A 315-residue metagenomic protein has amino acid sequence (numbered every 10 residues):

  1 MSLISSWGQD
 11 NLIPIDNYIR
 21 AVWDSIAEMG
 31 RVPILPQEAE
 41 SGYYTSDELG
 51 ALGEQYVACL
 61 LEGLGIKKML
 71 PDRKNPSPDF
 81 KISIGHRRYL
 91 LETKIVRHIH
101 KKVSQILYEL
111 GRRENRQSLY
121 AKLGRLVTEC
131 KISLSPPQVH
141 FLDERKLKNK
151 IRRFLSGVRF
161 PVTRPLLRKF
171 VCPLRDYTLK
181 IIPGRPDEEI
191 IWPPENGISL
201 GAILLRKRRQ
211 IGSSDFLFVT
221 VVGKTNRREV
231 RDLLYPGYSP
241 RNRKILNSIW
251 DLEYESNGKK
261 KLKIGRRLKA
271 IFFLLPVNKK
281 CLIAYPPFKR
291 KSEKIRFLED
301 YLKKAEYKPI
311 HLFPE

Functional and structural regions predicted by a protein language model:
M1, I203-R209, K303-K304, F313-E315: An acidic, charge-biased composition feature
M1-Q37: Charged, low-complexity intrinsically disordered tails and linkers
V22-L35, D47, C59, G63 (+1 more regions): Metal-dependent nuclease catalytic core centered on acidic motifs
Q37-Y56: A short, highly charged nucleic-acid-interacting micro-segment common to nuclease and nuclease-linked defense proteins
G50-K67, R73-P78: Long, hydrophobic/aromatic-enriched structural stretches that serve as scaffold segments
P71-D72, L274: Conserved beta-strand termini and adjacent loop/short-helix elements that scaffold enzyme active sites in alpha/beta
D72-T93: Short acidic loop-to-beta-strand element that houses the catalytic metal-binding Asp/Glu of nuclease active sites
L275-E315: Low-complexity intrinsically disordered segments
